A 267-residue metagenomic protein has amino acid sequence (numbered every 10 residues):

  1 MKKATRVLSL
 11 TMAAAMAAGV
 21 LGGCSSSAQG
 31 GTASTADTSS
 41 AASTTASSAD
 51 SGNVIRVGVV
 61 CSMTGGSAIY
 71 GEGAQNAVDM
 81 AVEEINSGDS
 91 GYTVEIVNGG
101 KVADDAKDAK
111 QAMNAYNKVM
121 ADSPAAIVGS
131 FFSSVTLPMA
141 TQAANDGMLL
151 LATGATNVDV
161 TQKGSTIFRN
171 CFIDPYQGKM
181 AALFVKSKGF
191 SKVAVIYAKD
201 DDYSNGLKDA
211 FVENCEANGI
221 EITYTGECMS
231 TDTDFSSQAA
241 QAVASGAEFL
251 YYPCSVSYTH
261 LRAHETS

Functional and structural regions predicted by a protein language model:
M1-L8: Bacterial Sec-dependent N-terminal signal peptides
M12, M16-V20: Hydrophobic core
L21-S34: Bacterial lipoprotein signal-peptidase II cleavage site
G58-A77, K101-A109, F132, I196-N205: Extracytoplasmic "Venus flytrap"
I69-S90, D209-C215: Short, polar/charged alpha-helical segment
Y70-A74, G88-D159, N170, C228-F235 (+1 more regions): Beta-alpha junction/loop-to-helix N-cap segments that form part of ligand/metal-binding clefts
I167-S230, F249: An alpha-beta-alpha
T259-T266: Conserved small/polar residues in nucleotide/adenosyl-binding loops
